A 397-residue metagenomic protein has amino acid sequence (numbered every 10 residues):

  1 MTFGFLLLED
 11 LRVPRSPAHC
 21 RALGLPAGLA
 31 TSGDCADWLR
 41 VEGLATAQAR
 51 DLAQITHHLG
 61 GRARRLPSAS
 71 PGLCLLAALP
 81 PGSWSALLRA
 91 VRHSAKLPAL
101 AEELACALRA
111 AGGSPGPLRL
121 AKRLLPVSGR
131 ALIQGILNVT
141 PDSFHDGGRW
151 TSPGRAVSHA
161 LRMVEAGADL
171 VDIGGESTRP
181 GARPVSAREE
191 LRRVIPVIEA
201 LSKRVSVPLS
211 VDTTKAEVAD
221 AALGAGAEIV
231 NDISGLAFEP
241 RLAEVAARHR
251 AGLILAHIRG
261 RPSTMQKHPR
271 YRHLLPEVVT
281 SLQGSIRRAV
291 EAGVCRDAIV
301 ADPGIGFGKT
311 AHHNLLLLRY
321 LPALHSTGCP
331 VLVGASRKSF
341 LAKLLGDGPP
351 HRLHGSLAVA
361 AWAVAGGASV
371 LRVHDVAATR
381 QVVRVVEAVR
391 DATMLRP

Functional and structural regions predicted by a protein language model:
T2-Q54, H58-L59, L75, L120 (+8 more regions): Active-site-adjacent loop and "lid" segments of alpha/beta metabolic enzymes
L44, G61-G82: Terminal or standalone catalytic/regulatory effector modules within metabolic enzymes and repeat proteins
L73-L76, P81-L124: Non-catalytic propeptide/linker segments at domain boundaries
S158-G174, G366: Catalytic domains of carbohydrate-active enzymes, especially glycoside hydrolases
